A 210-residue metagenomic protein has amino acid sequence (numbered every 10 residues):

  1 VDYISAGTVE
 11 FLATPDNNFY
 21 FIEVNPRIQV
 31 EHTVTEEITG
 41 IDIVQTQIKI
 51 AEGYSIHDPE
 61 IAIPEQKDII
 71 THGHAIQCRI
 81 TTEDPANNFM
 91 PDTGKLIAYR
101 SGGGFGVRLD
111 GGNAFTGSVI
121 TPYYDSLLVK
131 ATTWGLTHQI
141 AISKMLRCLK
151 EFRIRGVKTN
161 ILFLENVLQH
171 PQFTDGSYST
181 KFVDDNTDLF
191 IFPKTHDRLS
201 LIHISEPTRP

Functional and structural regions predicted by a protein language model:
V1-I4, Y123: Short loop/turn motifs at secondary-structure junctions and domain boundaries
Y3-Q29: Conserved metal-phosphate-binding beta-hairpin within the catalytic cores of diverse ATP-dependent phosphoryl-transfer
L12, T33-L201, S205: Catalytic cores of soluble metabolic enzymes centered on carboxylation/carboxyl-transfer
E206-P210: Short "domain-exit" segments at the C-terminal end of structured domains
